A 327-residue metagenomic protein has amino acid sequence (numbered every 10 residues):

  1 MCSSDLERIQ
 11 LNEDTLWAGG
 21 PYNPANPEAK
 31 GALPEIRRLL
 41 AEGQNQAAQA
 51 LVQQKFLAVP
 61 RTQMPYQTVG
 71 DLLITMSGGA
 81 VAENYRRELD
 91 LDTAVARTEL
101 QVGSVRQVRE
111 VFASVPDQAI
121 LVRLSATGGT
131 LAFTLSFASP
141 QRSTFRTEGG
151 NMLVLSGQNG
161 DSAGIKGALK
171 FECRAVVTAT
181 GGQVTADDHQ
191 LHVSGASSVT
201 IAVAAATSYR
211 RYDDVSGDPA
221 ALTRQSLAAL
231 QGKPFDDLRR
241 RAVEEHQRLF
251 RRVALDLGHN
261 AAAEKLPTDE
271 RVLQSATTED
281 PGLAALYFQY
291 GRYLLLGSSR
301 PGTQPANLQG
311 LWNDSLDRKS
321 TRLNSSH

Functional and structural regions predicted by a protein language model:
C2-R322: Aromatic-residue-lined binding/catalytic grooves and analogous aromatic/hydrophobic interfacial grooves in multimeric
L323-H327: Short "domain-exit" segments at the C-terminal end of structured domains
